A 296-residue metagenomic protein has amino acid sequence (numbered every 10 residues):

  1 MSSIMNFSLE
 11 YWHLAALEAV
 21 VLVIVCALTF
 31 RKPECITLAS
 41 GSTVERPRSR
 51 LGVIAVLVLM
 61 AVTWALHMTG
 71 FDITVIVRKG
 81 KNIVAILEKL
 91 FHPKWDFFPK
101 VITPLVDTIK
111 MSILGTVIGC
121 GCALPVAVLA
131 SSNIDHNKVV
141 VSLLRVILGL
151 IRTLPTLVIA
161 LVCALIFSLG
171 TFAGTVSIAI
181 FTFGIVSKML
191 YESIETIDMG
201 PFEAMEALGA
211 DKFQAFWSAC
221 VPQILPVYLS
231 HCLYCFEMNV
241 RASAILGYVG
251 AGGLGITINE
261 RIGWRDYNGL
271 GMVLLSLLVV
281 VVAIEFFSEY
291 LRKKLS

Functional and structural regions predicted by a protein language model:
M1-V117, L129: N-terminal, non-cleaved signal-anchor transmembrane helix
V21-V44, S230, G271-S296: C-terminal transmembrane helix and the adjacent membrane-cytosol boundary/short C-terminal tail of inner/organellar
I102-K110, L144-I151, L233, E237 (+1 more regions): Alpha-helical membrane-interface segments at transmembrane helix boundaries
T116-L124, V128, S132, L157 (+7 more regions): Hydrophobic positions within alpha-helical transmembrane segments of bacterial inner-membrane proteins
V126-A160, M189-E192: Cytoplasmic-entry segments and transmembrane alpha-helices of multi-pass inner-membrane transporters
L148-F181: Generic hydrophobic transmembrane alpha-helix motif, especially the helices
L165, V240-L277, S296: Glycine-rich helix-loop "coupling/hinge" segments at transmembrane-helix boundaries in multipass transporters
L169-C235, F286-E289: Membrane-cytosol interface at the C-terminal ends of specific transmembrane alpha-helices in multi-pass membrane
